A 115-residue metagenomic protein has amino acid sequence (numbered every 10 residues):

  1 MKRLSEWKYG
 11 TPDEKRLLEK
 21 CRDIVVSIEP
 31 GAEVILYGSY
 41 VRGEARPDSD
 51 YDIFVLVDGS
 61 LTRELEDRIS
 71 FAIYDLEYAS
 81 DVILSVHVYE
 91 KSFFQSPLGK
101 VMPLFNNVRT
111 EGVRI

Functional and structural regions predicted by a protein language model:
M1-E33, V41-G43, P47, V57-I115: Catalytic core of pol beta-like nucleotidyltransferases
